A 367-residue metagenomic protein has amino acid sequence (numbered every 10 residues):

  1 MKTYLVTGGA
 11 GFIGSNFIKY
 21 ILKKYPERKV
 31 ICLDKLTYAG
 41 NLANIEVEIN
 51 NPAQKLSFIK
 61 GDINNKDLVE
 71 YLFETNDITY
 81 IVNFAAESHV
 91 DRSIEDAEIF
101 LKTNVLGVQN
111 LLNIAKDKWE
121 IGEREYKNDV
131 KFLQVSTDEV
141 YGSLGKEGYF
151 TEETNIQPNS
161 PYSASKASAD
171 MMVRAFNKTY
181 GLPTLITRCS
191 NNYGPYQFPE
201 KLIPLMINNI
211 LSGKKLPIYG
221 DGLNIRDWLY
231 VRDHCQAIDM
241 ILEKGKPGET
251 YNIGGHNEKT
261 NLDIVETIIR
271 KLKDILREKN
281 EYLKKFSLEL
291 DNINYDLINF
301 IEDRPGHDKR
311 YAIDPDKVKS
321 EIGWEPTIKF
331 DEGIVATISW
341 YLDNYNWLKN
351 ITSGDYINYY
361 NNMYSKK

Functional and structural regions predicted by a protein language model:
M1-N192, R232, E266, K271 (+4 more regions): N-terminal Rossmann-like NAD(P)+-binding domain of SDR-like oxidoreductases, especially those catalyzing
T3-Y4, F17-Y20, V30, L36-G40 (+5 more regions): C-terminal substrate-binding subdomain of Rossmann-fold SDR/epimerase-dehydratase oxidoreductases
L33, A86, P199, P326-T327: A broadly tuned, weak detector of single residues within folded domains
L144-G145, P195-Q197, K201: Short beta-loop-alpha junction of Rossmann-like oxidoreductase domains
T179-P183, P199-E200, G245: Short coil/turn segments at alpha/beta junctions that flank glycine-rich nucleotide-binding fingerprints
